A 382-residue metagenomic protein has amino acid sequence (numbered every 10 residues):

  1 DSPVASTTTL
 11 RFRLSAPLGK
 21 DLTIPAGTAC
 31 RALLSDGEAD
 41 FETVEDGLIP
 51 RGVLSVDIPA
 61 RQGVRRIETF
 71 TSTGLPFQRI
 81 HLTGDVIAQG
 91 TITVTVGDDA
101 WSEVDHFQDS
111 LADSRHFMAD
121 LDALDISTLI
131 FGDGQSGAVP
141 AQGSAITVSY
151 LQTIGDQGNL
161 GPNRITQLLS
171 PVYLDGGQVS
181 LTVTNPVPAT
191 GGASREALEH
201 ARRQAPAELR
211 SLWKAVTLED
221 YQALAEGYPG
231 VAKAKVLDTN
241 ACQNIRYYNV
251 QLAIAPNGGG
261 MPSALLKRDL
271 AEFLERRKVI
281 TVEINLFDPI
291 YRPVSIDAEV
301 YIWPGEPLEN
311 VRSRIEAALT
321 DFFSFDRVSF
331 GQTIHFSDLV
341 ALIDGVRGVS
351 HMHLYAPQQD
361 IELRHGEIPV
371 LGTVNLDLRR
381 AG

Functional and structural regions predicted by a protein language model:
D1-R13, E42-R115, A123, P162-H200: Extended beta-strand solenoid/passenger and fiber regions
A16-G52: Hydrophobic or amphipathic alpha-helical targeting/insertion segments
R31-T43, D98-A100, V216, A223-C242 (+2 more regions): Short, well-structured beta-strand/strand-turn elements
A88, L160-R164, Q204, E208-L212: Intrinsically disordered, low-complexity Ser/Thr/Pro/Gly-rich interaction regions that scaffold/cooperate
D109-P171, D175-V179, A381-G382: Surface-exposed interaction regions enriched in Ser/Thr/Asp/Glu that occur as long low-complexity tracts or repetitive
L212-Q332, L339, A381-G382: Carbohydrate-recognition loop of C-type lectin domains
E316-R364: C-terminal structured "cap/appendage" subdomains that terminate the fold
